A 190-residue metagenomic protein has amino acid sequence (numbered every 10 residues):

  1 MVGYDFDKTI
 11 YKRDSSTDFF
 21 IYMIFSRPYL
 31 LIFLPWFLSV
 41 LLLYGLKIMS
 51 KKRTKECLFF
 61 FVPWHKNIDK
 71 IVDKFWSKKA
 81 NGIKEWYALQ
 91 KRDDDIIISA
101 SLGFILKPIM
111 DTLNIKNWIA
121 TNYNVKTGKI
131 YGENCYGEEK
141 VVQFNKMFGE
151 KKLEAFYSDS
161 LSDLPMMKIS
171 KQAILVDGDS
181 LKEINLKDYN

Functional and structural regions predicted by a protein language model:
M1-K47: Active-site neighborhood of HAD-like aspartate-dependent phosphohydrolases
G3-D7, L42, E56, L102 (+2 more regions): Generic preference for well-ordered secondary structure
K12-R13, K51, G137: Generic structural signal for well-ordered secondary structure
F25, Y44-I48, W64, K78 (+1 more regions): A structural signal for alpha-helix termini and helix-coil/disorder junctions
L34-F60, M110-L113, N117-W118: Short, compositionally biased "basic patch" segments
S50-E85: Metal-dependent phosphoesterase signature
I71, F75-N190: C-terminal cap/substrate-recognition subdomain and adjoining C-terminal extension of metal-dependent phosphatase-like
